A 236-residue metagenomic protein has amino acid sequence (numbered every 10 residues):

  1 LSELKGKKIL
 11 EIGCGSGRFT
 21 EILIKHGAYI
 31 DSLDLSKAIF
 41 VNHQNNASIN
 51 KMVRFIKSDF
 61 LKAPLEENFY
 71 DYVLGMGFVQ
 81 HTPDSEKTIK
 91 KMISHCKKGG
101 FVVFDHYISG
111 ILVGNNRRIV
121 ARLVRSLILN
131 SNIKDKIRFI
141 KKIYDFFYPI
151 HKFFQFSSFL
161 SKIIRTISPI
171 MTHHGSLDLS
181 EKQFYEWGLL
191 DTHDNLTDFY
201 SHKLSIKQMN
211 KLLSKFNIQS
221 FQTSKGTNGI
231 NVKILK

Functional and structural regions predicted by a protein language model:
L1-K7, I22: Conserved alpha-helix/loop element of class I SAM-dependent methyltransferases that forms part of the SAM/SAH-binding
K7-G15: Conserved class I S-adenosyl-L-methionine
R18-K62: Class I SAM-dependent methyltransferase SAM/SAH-binding core
K62-V73: A short acidic, Gly/Pro-enriched loop at the edge of an enzyme's catalytic core that lines a small-molecule cofactor
Y72-P83: A short SAM/SAH-binding and catalytic strip from SAM-dependent methyltransferases
E86-K98: A short glycine-rich, Lys/Arg-flanked "PGG" loop and its adjoining helix->strand segment in the class I
F101-R138, K142-D145: Conserved class I S-adenosyl-L-methionine
N132-S214: Substrate-binding/catalytic lobe of Class I Rossmann-like enzymes that use SAM or dcSAM, i.e., the mid-to-C-terminal
